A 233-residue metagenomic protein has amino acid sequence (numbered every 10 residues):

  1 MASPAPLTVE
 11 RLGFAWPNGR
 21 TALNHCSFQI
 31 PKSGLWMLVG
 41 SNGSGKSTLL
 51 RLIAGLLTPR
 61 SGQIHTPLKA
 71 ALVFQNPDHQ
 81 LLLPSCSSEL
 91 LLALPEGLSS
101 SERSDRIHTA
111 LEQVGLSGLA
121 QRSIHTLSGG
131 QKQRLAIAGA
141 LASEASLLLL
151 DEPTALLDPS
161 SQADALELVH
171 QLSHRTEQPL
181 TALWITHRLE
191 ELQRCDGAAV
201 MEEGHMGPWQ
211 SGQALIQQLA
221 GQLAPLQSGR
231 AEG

Functional and structural regions predicted by a protein language model:
M1-H25: A short, flexible loop at the N-terminus of ABC-type nucleotide-binding domains that lies
V39-S41: The feature captures the beta-strand-to-loop junction immediately N-terminal to the Walker
A54: Helix-to-loop junction immediately C-terminal to a conserved catalytic motif
S101-L119: Conserved ABC ATPase "signature" region
S123-L127, Q131: Conserved ABC ATPase signature
L148-E152: Catalytic Walker B motif of ABC-type/P-loop ATPase nucleotide-binding domains
H205-E232: Conserved beta-strand-loop-alpha-helix hinge in the C-terminal portion of ABC ATPase nucleotide-binding domains
